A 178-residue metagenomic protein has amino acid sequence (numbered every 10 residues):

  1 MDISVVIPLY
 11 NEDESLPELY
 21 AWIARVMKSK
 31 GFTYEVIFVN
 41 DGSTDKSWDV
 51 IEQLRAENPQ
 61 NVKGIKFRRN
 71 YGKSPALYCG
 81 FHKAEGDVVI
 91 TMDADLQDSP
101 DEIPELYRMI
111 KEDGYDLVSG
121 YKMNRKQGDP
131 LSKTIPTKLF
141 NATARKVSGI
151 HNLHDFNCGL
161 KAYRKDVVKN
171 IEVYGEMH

Functional and structural regions predicted by a protein language model:
D2-S4, E35: Cell-envelope/extracellular polymer assembly enzymes that use nucleotide-activated donors
E12-M27: Short, well-formed alpha-helical segments that are part of the catalytic scaffolds of diverse glycosyltransferases
E14-E18, D45-L54: Acidic helix N-cap motif at the loop->helix transition within catalytic regions of sugar-transfer enzymes
M27-F32, A56-N61: Short helix-capping segments at alpha-helix termini
F32-S43, I65-K66: Short beta-strand/loop segment that forms part of the nucleotide-sugar
N40-D49, L96-Q97: A conserved acidic beta->alpha catalytic loop
Q53, K63, F67-R69, K73-K83 (+2 more regions): Acceptor/aglycone-binding surface of glycosyltransferases and processive sugar-polymer synthases
